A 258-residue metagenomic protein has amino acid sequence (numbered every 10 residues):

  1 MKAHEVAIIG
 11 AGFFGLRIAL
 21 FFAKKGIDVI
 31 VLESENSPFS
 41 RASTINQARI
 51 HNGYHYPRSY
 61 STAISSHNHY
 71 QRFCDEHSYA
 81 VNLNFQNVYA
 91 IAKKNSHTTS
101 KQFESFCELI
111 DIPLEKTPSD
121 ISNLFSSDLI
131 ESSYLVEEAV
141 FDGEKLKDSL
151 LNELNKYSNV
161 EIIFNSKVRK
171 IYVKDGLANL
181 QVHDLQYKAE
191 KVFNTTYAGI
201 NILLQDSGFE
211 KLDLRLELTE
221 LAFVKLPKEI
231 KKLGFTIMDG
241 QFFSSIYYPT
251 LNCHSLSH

Functional and structural regions predicted by a protein language model:
H4-I30: N-terminal Rossmann-like FAD-binding beta1-loop-alpha1 element of flavoenzymes
A23-T44: Glycine-rich FAD pyrophosphate-binding loop
F39, A189-M238, Y248-N252: Central helical "cap/lid" subdomain
Q47-N123, S127-S132: Dinucleotide-binding Rossmann-like beta1-alpha1 core, especially the glycine-rich loop that anchors the ADP
Y134-K191, T195-L204: Helical element adjacent to the flavin cofactor pocket in flavoenzyme catalytic cores
